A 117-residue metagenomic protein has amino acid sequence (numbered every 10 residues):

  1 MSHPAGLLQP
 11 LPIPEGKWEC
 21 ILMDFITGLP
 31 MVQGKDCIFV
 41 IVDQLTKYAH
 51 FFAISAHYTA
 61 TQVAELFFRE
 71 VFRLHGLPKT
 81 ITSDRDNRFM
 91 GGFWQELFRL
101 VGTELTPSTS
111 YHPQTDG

Functional and structural regions predicted by a protein language model:
M1-G117: Integrase module of LTR retroelements
